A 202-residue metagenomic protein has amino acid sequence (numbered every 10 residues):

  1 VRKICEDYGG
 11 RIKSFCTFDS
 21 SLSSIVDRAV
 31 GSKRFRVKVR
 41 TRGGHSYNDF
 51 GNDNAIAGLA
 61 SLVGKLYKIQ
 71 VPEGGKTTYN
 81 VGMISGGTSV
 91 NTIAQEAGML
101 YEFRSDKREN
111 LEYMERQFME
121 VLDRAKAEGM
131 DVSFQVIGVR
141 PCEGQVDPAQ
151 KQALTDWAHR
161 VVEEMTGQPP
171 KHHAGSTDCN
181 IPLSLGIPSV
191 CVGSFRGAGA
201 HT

Functional and structural regions predicted by a protein language model:
V1-S32, E102: Acidic/histidine-rich catalytic neighborhood of metal-dependent amide-processing enzymes
S20-D27, R36-G51, A55-T202: Metal-dependent amide/peptide-bond hydrolase catalytic core, centered on the "pita-bread" metallohydrolase fold
